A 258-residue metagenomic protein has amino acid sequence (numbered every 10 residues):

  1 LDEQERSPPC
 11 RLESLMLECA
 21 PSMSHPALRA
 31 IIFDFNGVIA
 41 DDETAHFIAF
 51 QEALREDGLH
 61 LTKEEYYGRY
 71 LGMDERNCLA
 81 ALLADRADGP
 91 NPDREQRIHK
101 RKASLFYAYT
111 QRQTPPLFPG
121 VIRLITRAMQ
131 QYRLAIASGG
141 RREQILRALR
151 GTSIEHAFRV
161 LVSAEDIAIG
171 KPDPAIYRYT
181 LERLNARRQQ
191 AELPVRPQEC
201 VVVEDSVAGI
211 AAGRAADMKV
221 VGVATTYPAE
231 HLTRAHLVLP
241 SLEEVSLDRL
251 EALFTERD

Functional and structural regions predicted by a protein language model:
L1-S22, E243: N-terminal amphipathic/basic-hydrophobic helices that include classical n-h-c signal peptides and signal-anchor
L17-A30, T126, R142, L146-D258: Asp-based, Mg2+/Mn2+-dependent phosphohydrolase catalytic module
S24-G68: Active-site neighborhood of HAD-like aspartate-dependent phosphohydrolases
I39, L134-A137, I169, V202: Conserved SAM-binding loop
A45, Y70, D74, P116-G120 (+4 more regions): Short beta->alpha linker loops
F47, Q51, E75-A80, A103 (+2 more regions): An amphipathic alpha-helix signature
L71-Y109, P119: A metal-dependent, Asp-based hydrolase signature
A108-I136, R142, L146: Short, acidic loop-to-helix structural element flanking the phosphoryl-transfer center in phosphate-processing enzymes
